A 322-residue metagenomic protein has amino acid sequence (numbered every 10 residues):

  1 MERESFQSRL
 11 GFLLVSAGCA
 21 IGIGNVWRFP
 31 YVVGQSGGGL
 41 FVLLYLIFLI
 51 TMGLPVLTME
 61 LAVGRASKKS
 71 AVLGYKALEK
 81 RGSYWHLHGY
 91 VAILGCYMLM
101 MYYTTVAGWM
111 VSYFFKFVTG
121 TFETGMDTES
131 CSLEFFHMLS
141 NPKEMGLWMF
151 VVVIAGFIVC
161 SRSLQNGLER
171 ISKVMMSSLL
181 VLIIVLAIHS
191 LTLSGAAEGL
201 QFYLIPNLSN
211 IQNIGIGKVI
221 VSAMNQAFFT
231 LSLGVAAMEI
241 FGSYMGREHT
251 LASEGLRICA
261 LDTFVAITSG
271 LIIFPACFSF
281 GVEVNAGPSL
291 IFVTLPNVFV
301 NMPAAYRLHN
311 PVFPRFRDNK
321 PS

Functional and structural regions predicted by a protein language model:
M1-W27, V56-L61, R65-L87, G246-T250: Membrane-interface "cap" regions at the ends of multi-pass membrane proteins
E2-F6, E169, K173-S322: Membrane-embedded translocation segments of transport machinery
R3-E4, V32-S36, A66-V91, T104-Q165 (+2 more regions): Inter-helical loop and helix-membrane interface segments of multi-pass membrane transporters/permeases
E4, V33-M59, E144-M145, V265: Extracellular loop-to-transmembrane helix junctions
G11, G38-L46, S83-Y102, E169-L179 (+1 more regions): Alpha-helical transmembrane segments and their helix-start/interface "positive-inside/aromatic belt" motifs in integral
G11-F48, E198, A236-G242, S253-L256 (+1 more regions): Transmembrane helix-boundary motif of multi-pass solute transporters/channels
G24, L44, L49-L61, A71-V72 (+2 more regions): Central hydrophobic cores of alpha-helical transmembrane segments in multi-pass inner-membrane proteins across all
Y45-L54, I93-V118, W148-R162, S177-S190 (+2 more regions): Hydrophobic core segments of alpha-helical transmembrane domains in multi-pass membrane transport and ion-translocation
